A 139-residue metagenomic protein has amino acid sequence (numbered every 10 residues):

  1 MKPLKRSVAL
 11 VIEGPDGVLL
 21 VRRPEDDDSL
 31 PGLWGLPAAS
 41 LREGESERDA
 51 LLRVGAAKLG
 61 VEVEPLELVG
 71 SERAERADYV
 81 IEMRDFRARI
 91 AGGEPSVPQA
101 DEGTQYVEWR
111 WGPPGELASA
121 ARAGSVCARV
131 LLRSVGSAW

Functional and structural regions predicted by a protein language model:
M1-L19, S40, S71: Conserved N-terminal beta-strand and adjoining loop/helix that marks the start of the Nudix/MutT-like hydrolase domain
S7-A9, E62-P65: Conserved beta-strand residues within beta-sheet cores
D27-G32: A conserved beta-turn-beta hairpin within the catalytic core of GNAT-like acetyltransferases that forms part
A39-E64, E72-C127: Unchanged
A123-W139: Charged phosphate-binding loop/patch that engages nucleotide di/tri-phosphates or the phosphate backbone of nucleic
